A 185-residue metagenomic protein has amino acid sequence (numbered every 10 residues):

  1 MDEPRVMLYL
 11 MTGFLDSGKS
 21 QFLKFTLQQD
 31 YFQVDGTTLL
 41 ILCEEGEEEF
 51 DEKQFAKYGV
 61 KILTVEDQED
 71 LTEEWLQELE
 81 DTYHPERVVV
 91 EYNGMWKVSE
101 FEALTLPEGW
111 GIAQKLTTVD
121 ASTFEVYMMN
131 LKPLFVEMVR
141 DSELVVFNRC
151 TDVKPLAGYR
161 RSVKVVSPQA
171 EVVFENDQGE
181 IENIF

Functional and structural regions predicted by a protein language model:
D2-L8, P168-F185: Long, charged, low-complexity intrinsically disordered regions
D2-T12, D16-Q114, T118-E125: Nucleotide-state-sensitive switch-loop elements of NTP-binding domains
G46-E52, F124-E125, D152-G158, I181-N183: Short, charged/polar "capping" segments at the starts of alpha-helices and the immediately preceding loops
E78, N130-K132, I181-F185: Short, surface-exposed amphipathic charged segments that create phosphate/polyanion-binding patches used for binding
R87-F174: Phosphate/Mg2+-binding loops and adjacent switch elements in nucleotide/diphosphate-handling enzyme cores
